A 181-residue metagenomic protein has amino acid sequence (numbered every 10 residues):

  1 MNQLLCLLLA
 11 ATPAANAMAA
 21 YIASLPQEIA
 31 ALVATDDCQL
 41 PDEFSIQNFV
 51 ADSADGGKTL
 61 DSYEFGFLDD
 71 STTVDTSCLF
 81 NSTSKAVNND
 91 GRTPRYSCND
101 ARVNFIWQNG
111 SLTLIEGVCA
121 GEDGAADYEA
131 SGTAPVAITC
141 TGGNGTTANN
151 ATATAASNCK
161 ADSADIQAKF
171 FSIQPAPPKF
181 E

Functional and structural regions predicted by a protein language model:
M1-L25: Fungal secretory targeting signals
T12-A14, D70-T72, C119: Conserved beta-strand elements of beta-rich interaction domains across eukaryotes, especially beta-propellers
A14, Q27, D42, V136 (+1 more regions): Generic low-complexity segments that are intrinsically disordered, proline-rich and/or Lys/Arg-biased
A17-C38, F180-E181: Immediate post-signal-peptide N-termini of secreted proteins
S24-L25, T76-C78, F170, P175: Short, surface-exposed loop motifs enriched in S/T, G, D/E and P with embedded aromatic residues
A31-N89: Short, surface-exposed binding/anchoring microloops in extracellular/periplasmic proteins
N89-E181: Acidic, low-complexity intrinsically disordered segments
